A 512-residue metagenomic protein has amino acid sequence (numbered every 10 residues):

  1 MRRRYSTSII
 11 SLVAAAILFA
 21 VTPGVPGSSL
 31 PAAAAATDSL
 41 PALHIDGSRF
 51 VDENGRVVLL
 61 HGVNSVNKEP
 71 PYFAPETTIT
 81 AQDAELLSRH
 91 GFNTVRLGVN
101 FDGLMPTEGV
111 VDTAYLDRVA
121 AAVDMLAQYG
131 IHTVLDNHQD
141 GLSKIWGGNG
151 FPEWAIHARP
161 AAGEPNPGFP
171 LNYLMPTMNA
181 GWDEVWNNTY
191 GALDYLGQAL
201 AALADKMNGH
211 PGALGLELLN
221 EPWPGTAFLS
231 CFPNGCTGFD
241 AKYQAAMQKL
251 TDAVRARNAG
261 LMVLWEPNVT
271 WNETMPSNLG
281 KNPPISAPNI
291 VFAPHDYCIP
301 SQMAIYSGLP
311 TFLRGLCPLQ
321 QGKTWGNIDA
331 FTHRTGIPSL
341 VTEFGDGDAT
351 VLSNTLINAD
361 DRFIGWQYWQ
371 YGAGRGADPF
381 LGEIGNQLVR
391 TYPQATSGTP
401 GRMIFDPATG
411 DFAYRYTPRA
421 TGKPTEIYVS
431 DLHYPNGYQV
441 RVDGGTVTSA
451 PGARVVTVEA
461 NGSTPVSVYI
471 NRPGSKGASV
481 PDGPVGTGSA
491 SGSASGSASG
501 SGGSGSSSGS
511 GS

Functional and structural regions predicted by a protein language model:
R2-A32: Secretory targeting and sorting signals
T22-L30, A35-L40, L381-L388: Short, basic/low-complexity N-terminal boundary segments at the transition from targeting/disordered tails
S28-A35, K476-S512: Composition-driven, intrinsically disordered low-complexity tracts enriched in small residues
A35-I45, T425-L432: Short linear motifs in intrinsically disordered
T37-H44, N67-K68, F73, T78-A81 (+1 more regions): N-terminal-biased segments
D38-V51, V57-L60, N64-M262, P267-L279: Active-site mouth of glycoside hydrolases
E53-V57, G197-A199, L214, W223-Y469: Substrate-binding clefts and catalytic carboxylate motifs of secreted carbohydrate-active enzymes
N471-P473: Beta-strand-rich extracellular modules
